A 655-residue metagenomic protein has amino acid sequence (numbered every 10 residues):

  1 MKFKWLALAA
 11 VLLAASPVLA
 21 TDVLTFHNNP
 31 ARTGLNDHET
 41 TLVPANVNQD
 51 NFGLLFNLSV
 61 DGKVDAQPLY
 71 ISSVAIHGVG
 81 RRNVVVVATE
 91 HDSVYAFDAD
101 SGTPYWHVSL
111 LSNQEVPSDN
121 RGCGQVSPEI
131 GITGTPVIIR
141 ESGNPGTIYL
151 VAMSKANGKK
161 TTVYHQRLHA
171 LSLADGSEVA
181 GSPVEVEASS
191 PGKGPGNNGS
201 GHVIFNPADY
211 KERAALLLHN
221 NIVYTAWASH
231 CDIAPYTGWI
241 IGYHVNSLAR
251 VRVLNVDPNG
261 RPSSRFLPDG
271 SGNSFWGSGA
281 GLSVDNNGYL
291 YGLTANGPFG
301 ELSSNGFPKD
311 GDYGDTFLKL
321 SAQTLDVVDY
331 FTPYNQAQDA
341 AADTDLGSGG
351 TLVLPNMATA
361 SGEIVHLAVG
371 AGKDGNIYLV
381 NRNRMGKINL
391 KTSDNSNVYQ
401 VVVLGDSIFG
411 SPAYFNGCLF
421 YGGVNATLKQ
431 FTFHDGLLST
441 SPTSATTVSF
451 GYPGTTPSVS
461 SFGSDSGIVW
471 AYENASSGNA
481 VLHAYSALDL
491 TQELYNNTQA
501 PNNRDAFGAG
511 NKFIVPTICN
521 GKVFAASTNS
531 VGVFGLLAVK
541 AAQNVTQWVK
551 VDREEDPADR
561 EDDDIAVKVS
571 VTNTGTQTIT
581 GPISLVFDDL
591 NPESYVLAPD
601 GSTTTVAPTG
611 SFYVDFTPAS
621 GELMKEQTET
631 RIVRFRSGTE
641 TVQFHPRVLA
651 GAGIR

Functional and structural regions predicted by a protein language model:
T21-A358, E363-N389, V401-F431, G454-S461 (+5 more regions): Mobile, glycine-rich extracellular loop/lid and propeptide segments that shape or gate substrate/ligand access
G347-S348, R560-K568, T580, E629-R631: Short, solvent-exposed loop/turn segments enriched in Ser/Thr/Gly
V539-D563: Low-complexity, acidic Ser/Thr/Pro/Gly-rich terminal tails and inter-domain linkers that flank the onset of structured
S570-Q577, D589-N591: Asparagine-centered strand-capping/turn motif at beta-strand->loop junctions
F587-P608: Short aromatic-acidic-glycine turn motif
V606-Q627: Extracellular adhesion/glycan-binding regions together with long Ser/Thr- and acidic-residue-rich low-complexity tracts
K625-R655: Terminal connector regions
